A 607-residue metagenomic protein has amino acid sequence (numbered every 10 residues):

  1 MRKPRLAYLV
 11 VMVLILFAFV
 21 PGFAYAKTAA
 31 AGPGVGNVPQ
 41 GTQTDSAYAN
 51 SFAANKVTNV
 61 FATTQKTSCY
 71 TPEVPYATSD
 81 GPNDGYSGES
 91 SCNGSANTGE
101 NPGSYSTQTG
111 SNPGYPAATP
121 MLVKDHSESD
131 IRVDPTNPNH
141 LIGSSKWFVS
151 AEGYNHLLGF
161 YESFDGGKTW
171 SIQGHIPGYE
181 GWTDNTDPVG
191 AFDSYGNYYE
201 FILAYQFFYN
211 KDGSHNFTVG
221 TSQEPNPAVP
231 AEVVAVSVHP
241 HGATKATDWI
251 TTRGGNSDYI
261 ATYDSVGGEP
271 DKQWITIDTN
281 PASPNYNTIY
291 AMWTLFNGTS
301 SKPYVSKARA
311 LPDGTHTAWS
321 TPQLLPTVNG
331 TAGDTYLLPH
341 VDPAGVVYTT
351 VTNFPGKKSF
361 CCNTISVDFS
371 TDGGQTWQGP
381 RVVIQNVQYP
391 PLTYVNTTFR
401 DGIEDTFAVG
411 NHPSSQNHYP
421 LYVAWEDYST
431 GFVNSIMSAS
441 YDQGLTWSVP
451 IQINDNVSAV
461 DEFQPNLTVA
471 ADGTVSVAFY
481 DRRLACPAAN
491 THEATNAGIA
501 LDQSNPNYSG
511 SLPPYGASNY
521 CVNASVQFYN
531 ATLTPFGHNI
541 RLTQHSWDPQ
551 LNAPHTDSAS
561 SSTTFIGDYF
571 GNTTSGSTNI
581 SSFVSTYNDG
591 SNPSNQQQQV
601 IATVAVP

Functional and structural regions predicted by a protein language model:
M1-V10: Bacterial N-terminal signal peptides that target proteins for export
V10-P21: Bacterial N-terminal signal peptides
P21-K27: Bacterial Sec-dependent signal peptides at the C-terminal "C-region" and cleavage site
K27-P607: C-terminal PAP-associated
